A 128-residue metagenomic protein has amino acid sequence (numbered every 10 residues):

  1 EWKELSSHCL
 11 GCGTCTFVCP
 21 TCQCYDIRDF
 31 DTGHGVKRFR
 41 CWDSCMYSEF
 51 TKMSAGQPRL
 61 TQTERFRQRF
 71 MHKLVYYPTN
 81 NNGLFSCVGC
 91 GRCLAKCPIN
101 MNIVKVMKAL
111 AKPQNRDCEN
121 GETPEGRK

Functional and structural regions predicted by a protein language model:
E1-S7, Y25-K128: Ferredoxin-type iron-sulfur electron-transfer modules in oxidoreductases and energy-metabolism complexes
H8-I27: Basic (Lys/Arg-enriched) interaction patch that binds polyanionic ligands
